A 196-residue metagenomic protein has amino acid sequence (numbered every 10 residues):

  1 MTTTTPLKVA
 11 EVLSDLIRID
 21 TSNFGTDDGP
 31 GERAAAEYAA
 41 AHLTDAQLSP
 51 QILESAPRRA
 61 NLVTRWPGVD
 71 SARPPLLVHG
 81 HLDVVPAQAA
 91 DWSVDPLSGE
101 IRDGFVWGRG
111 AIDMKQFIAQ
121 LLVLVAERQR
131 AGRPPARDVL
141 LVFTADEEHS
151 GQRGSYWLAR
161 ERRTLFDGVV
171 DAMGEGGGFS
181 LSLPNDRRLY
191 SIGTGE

Functional and structural regions predicted by a protein language model:
T2-A111, I118, R130-R137: Acidic/His- and Gly-rich active-site-bordering loop/insert found across diverse amide/peptide-bond hydrolases
G31, G195-E196: Short, contiguous, pocket-lining structural segments that sit at or immediately flank catalytic/ligand-binding sites
V106, I112-G195: Acidic/histidine-rich catalytic neighborhood of metal-dependent amide-processing enzymes
